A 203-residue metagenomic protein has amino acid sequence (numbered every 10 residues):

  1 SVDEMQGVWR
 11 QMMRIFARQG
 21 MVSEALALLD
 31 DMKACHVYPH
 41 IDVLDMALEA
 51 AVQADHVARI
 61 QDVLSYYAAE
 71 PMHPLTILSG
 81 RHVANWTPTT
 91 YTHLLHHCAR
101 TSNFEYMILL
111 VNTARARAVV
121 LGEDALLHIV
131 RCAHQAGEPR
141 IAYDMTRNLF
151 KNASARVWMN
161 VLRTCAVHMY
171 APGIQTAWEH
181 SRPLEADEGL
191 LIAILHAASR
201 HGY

Functional and structural regions predicted by a protein language model:
S1-Y203: A basic, Ser/Thr-enriched alpha-helical scaffold prevalent in eukaryotic organelle gene-expression machinery
